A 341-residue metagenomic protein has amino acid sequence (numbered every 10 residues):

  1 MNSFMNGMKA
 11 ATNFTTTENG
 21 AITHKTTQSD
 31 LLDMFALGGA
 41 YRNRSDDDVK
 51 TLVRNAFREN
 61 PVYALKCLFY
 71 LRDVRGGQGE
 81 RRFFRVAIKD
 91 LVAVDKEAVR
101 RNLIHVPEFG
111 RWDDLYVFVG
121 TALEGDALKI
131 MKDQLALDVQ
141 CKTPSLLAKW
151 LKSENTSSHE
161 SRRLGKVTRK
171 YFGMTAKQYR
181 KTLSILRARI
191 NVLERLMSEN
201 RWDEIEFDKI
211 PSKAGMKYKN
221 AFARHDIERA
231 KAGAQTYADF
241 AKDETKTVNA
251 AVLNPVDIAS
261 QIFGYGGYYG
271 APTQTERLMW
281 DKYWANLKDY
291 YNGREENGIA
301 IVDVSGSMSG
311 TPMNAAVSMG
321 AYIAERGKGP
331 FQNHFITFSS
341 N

Functional and structural regions predicted by a protein language model:
M1-A315, E325-N341: Long lumenal/extracellular ectodomains of secretory and single-pass membrane proteins
